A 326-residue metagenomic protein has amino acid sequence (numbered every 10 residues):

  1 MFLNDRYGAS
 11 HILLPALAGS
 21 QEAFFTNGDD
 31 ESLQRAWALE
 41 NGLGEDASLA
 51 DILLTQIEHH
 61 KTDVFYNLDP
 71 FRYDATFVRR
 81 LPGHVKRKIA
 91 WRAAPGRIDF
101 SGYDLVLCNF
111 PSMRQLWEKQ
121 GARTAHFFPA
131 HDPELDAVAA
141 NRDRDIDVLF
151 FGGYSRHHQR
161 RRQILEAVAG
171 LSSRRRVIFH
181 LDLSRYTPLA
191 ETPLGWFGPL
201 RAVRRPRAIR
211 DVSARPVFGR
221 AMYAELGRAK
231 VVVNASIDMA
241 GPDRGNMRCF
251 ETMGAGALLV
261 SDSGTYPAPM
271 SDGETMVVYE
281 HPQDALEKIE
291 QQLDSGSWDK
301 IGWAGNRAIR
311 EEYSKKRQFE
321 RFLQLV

Functional and structural regions predicted by a protein language model:
M1-A38, N109-D272: Nucleotide-sugar donor-binding catalytic core of glycosyltransferases
M1-R87, D104-L105: N-terminal pre-catalytic "stem/leader" segment of glycosyltransferase-like enzymes
Q56-E58, D99, E225, P269: Structural alpha-helical scaffold elements that stabilize or flank donor/cofactor-binding regions in carbohydrate
F65, K88, V106-L107, V232 (+2 more regions): Short, well-ordered beta-strand core segments
G83-R87, Y103-D104, G121-R123, A255-A257: A short helix->loop->beta-strand "cap" motif at the edges of active sites that frequently abuts
R97-P111: A conserved, positively charged/aromatic
M276-P282, Q291-G296: Conserved acidic donor-binding segment of nucleotide-sugar-dependent glycosyltransferases
L293-Q324: A charged, aromatic-enriched C-terminal amphipathic alpha-helix characteristic of glycosyltransferases across folds
